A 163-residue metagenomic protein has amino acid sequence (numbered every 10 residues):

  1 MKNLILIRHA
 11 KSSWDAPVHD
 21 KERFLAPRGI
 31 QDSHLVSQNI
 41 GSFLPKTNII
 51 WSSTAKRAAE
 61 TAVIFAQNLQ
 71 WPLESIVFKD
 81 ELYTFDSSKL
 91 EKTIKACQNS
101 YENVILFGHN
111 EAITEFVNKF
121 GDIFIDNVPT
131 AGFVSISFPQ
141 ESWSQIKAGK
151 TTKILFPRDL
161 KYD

Functional and structural regions predicted by a protein language model:
M1-K2, D163: Short, Lys/Arg-enriched, disordered terminal segments
K2-L82, I113, I123-V128: Active-site-proximal alpha-helix that buttresses catalytic centers in soluble enzyme cores
L82-Q98: Short phosphate-binding loop-to-helix
K95-I105, K147-R158: A polyampholytic, Gly/Pro-enriched intrinsically disordered region
C97-I105, N110-A131: Non-DNA-binding regulatory cores of transcription-related proteins, predominantly C-terminal effector-binding
I123-P157: Domain-level recognition of soluble alpha/beta enzyme cores, biased toward histidine phosphatases/phosphomutases
